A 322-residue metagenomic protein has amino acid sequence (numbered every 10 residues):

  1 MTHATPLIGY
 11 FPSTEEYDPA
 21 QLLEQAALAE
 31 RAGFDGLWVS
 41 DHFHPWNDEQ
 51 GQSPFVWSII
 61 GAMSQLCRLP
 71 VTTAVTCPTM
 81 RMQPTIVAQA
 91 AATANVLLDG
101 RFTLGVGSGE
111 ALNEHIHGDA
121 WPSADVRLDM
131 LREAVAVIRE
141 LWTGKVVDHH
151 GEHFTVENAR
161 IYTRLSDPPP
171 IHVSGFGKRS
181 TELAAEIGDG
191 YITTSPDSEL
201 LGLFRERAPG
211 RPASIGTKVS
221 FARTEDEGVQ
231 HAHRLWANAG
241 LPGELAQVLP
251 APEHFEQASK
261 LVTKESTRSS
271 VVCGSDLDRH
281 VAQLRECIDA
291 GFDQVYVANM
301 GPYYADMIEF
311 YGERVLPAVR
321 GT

Functional and structural regions predicted by a protein language model:
M1-T322: Active-site-adjacent structural elements that line small-molecule/cofactor binding pockets in enzymes
